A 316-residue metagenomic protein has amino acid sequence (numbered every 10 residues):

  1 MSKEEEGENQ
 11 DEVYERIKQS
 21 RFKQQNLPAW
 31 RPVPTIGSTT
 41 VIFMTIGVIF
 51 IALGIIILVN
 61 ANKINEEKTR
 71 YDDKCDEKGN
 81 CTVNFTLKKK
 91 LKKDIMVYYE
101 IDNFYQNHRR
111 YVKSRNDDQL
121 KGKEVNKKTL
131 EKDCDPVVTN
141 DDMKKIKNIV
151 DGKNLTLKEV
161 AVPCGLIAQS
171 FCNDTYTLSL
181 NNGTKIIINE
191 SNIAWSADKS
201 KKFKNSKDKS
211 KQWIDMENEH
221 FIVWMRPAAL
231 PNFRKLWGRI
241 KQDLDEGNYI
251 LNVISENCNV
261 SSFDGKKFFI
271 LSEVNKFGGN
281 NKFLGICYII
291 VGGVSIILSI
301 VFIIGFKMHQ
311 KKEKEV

Functional and structural regions predicted by a protein language model:
S2-V316: Acidic, Ser/Thr/Pro
